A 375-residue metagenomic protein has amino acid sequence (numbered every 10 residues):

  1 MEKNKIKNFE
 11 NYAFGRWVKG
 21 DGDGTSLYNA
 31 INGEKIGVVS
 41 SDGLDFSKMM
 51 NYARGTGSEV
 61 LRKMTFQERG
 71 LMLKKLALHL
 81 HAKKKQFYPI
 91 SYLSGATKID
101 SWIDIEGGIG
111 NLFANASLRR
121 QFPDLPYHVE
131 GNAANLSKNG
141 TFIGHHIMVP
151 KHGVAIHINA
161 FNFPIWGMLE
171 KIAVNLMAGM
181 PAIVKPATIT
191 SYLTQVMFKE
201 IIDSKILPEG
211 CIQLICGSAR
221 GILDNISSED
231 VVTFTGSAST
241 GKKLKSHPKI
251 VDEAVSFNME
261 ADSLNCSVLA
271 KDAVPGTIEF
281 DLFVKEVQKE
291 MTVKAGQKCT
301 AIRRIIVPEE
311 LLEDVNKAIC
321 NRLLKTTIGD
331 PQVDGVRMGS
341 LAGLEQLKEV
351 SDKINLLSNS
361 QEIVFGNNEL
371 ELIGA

Functional and structural regions predicted by a protein language model:
M1-G140, K325, A342, V350: N-terminal Rossmann-like NAD(P)+-binding subdomain of aldehyde/semialdehyde dehydrogenases
N11, L27, V39, L214 (+3 more regions): Generic preference for hydrophobic
G33, R69, G179, I212 (+4 more regions): Residue-level signal for inorganic ion chemistry
L44, A82, Q86, A96 (+6 more regions): Short alpha-helical
L61, H79, T97-D100, F163-P164 (+4 more regions): Glycine-/small-residue-rich active-site loops that bind phosphorylated ligands and cofactors
P123-D281: Rossmann-like NAD(P) dinucleotide-binding subdomain of oxidoreductase/dehydrogenase enzymes
S204-K205, E229-V231, T240-A375: ALDH superfamily catalytic-core signature
